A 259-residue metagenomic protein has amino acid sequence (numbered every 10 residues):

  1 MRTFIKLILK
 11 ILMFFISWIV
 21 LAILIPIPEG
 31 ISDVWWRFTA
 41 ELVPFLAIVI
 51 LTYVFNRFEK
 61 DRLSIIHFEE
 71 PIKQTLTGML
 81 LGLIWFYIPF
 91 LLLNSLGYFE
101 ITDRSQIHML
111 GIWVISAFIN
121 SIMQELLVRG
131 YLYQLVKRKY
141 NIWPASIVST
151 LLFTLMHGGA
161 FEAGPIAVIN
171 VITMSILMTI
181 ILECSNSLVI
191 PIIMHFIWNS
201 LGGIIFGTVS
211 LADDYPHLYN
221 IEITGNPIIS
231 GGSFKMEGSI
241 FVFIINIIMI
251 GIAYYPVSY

Functional and structural regions predicted by a protein language model:
M1-F15, W35-L46, E59-L91, S105-L110 (+2 more regions): Interfacial transmembrane-helix boundary/kink motif in multi-pass membrane proteins
M1-R62, G203-Y259: N-terminal, membrane-interfacial amphipathic/helix-forming hydrophobic leader that caps and precedes the first
F15-I23, F86-L91, T150-G158, I197-I205 (+1 more regions): Aromatic-anchored segments of alpha-helical transmembrane domains
S17-S32, T52-L63, P89-L96, V114-A117 (+1 more regions): Hydrophobic alpha-helical transmembrane segments
W36-E41, P144-T179: Alpha-helical transmembrane segments and their immediate interhelical/interface regions in integral membrane proteins
T39-I50, L110-I115, M123, L127 (+2 more regions): Membrane-embedded alpha-helical segments of multi-pass membrane proteins, especially the transmembrane helices
D103-A163: Function-critical hydrophobic alpha-helical transmembrane segments in multi-pass membrane proteins
A167-P227: Functionally important transmembrane alpha-helices
